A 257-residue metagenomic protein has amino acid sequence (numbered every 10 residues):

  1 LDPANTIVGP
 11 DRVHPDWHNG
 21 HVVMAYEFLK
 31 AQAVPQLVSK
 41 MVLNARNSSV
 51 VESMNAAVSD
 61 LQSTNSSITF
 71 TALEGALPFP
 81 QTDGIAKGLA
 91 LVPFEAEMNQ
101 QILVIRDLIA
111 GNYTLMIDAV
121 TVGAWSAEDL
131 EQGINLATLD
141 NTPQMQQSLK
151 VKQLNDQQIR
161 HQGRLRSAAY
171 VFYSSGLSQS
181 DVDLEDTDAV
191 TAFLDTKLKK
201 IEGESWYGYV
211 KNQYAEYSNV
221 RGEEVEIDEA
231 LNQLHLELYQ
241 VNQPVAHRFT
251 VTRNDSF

Functional and structural regions predicted by a protein language model:
D2-F257: Conserved catalytic region of serine esterases and O-acyltransferases that act on ester linkages in lipids
